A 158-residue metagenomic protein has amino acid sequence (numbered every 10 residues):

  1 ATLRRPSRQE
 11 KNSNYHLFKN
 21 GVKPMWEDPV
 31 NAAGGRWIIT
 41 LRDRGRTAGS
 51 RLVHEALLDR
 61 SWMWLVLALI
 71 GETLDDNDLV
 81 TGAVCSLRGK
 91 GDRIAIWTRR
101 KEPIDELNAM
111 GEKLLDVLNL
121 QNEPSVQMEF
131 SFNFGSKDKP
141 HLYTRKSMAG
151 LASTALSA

Functional and structural regions predicted by a protein language model:
A1-R5: Hotspots on structured nucleic-acid-binding interfaces, especially in canonical RNA/DNA-binding domains
P6-S7, N12-A158: Conserved NAD+-utilizing ADP-ribose enzyme module
